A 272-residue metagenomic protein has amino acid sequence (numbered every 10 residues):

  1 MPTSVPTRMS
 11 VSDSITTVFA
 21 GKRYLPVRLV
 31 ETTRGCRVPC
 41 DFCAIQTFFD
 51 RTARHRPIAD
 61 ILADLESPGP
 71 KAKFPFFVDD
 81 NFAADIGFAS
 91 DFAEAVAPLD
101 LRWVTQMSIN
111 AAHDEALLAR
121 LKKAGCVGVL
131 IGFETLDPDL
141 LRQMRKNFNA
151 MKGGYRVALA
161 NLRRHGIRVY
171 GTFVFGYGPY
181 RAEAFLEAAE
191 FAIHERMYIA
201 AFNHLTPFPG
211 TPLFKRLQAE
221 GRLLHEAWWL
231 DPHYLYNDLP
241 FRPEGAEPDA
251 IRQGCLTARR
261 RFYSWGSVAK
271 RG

Functional and structural regions predicted by a protein language model:
M1-D13, V38, R259, G266 (+1 more regions): Flexible, acidic/Gly-rich N-terminal and inter-domain linker regions that tether and position cofactor-handling modules
M1-P6, H204-G210: Glycine-rich beta-alpha loop elements in corrinoid/cobalamin-binding modules across cobalamin-dependent enzymes
V11-Y170, Y177, E183, E187-E190: Radical SAM [4Fe-4S] cluster-binding motif and immediate context
I15, L25, R168, E183-L186 (+2 more regions): C-terminal accessory regions of radical SAM enzymes
V78, F173-V174, L239, G272: Short linear capping/connector segments at secondary-structure termini
A201: Periplasmic binding protein-like
